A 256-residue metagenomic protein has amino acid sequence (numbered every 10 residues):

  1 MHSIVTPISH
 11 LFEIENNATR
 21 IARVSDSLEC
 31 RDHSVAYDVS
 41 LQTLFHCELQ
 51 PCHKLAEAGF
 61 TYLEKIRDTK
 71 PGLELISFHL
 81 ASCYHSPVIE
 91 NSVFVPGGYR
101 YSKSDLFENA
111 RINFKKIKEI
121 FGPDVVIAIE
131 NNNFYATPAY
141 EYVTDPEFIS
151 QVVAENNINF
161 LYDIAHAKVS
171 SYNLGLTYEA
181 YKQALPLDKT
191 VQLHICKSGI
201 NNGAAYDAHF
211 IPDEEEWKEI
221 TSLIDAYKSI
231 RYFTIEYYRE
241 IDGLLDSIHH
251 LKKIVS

Functional and structural regions predicted by a protein language model:
M1-D68: N-terminal pre-domain/capping segments
H2-H10, D26-C30, L41-C47, E74-F78 (+4 more regions): Hydrophobic faces of well-ordered beta-strands that scaffold small-molecule active sites in alpha/beta enzyme cores
H10, D32-S34, L49-P51, L80-Y84 (+4 more regions): Active-site-proximal loop/turn and secondary-structure-junction residues that shape catalytic pockets, frequently
T19-V24, A36-S40, D68-P71, F121-G122 (+3 more regions): Flexible, charged surface loops at secondary-structure boundaries
R23, G72, I76, F148-N159 (+2 more regions): Structural recognition of alpha->loop->beta junctions
A56-N159, V169, E214-K218: Active-site acidic/histidine proton-transfer and metal-coordination neighborhood in alpha/beta enzyme cores
V93-F107, S170-I230: Gly/Pro-rich active-site loop or hairpin
I241-S256: C-terminal helical cap(s) of enzyme catalytic domains, especially alpha/beta-barrels
